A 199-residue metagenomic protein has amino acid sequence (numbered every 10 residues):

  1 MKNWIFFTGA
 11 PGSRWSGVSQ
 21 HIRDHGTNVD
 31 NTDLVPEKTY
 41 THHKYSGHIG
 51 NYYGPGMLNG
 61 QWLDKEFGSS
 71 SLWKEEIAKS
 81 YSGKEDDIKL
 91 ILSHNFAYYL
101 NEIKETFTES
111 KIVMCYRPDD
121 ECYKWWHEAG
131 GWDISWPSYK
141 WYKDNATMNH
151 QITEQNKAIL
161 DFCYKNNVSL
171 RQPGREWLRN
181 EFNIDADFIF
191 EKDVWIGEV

Functional and structural regions predicted by a protein language model:
M1-A78, F188, E198-V199: PAPS-dependent sulfotransferase catalytic core
S80-S82: A short, surface-exposed loop/turn module that caps and links secondary-structure elements
K84, I88-F188: PAPS-dependent sulfotransferase catalytic domain
R179, I184, D193-V199: Structured mid-to-C-terminal alpha-helical surface segments
